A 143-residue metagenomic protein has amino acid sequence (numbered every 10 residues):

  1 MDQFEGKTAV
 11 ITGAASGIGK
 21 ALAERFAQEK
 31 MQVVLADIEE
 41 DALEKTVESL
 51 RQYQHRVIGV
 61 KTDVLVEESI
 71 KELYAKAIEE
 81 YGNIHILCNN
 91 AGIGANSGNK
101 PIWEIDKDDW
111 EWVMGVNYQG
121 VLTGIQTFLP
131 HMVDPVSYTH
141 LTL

Functional and structural regions predicted by a protein language model:
D2-V33: Canonical Rossmann dinucleotide-binding motif of NAD(H)/NADP(H)-dependent dehydrogenases/reductases, specifically
E5, Y53-R56, K76-L87: A glycine-rich helix->loop->beta "capping" turn within Rossmann-like NAD(P)(H)-dependent oxidoreductase domains
E29-K45: Conserved glycine-rich Rossmann-like NAD(P)H-binding loop of the short-chain dehydrogenase/reductase
E40-D41, K61-L73, K107: The beta1-alpha1 cofactor-binding region of Rossmann-like NAD(H)/NADP(H)-dependent oxidoreductases
G98-I102, D106-E111: Substrate-binding pocket helix/loop in short-chain dehydrogenase/reductase
I125-Q126: A short, exposed helix-loop element centered on a Lys and neighboring polar residues
T139-L143: Conserved small/polar residues in nucleotide/adenosyl-binding loops
